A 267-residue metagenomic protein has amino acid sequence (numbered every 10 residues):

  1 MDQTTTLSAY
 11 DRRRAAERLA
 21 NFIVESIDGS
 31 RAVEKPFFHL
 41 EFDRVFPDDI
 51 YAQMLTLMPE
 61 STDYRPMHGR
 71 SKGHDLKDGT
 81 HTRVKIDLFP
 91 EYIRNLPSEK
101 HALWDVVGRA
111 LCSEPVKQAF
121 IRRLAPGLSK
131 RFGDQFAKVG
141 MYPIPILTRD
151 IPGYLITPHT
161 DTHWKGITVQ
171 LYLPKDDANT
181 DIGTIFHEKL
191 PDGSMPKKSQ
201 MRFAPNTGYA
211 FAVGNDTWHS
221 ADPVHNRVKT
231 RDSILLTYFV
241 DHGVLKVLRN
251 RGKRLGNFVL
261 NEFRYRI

Functional and structural regions predicted by a protein language model:
M1-K35, N250-I267: Fe(II)/2-oxoglutarate
M1-S26, F89-A110, P145, D161-I167 (+1 more regions): Short N-terminal signal/transit or membrane-insertion segments and the immediately adjacent low-complexity/disordered
T6-R13, G73-G79, L124-L128, T160 (+1 more regions): Short, mixed-charge, low-aromatic patches
F22, S26, Q53, L57 (+8 more regions): Residues that form generic nucleotide/phosphate-binding pockets
G29-R123: Non-heme Fe(II)/2-oxoglutarate
G73-T80, G140, I144-T148, L255-N261: Amphipathic alpha-helical surface "interface" segments used for docking/oligomerization or membrane association within
K85-Y92, D192-S194, N215-H219, R254-V259: A general structural signal for short secondary-structure boundary/capping elements
K100-L236, V240-L248: Catalytic core of non-heme Fe(II) oxygenases with the double-stranded beta-helix
